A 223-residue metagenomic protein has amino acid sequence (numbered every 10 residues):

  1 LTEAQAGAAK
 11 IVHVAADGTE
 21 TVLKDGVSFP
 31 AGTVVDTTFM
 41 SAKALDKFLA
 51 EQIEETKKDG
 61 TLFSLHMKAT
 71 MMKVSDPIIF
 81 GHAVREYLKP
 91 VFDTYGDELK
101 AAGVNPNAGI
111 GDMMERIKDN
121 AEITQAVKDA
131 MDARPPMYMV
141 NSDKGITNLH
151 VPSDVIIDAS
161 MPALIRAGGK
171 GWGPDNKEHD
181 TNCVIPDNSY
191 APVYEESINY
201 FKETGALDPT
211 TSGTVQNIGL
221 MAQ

Functional and structural regions predicted by a protein language model:
L1-G81, P90-Q223: Extended, well-ordered protein cores
